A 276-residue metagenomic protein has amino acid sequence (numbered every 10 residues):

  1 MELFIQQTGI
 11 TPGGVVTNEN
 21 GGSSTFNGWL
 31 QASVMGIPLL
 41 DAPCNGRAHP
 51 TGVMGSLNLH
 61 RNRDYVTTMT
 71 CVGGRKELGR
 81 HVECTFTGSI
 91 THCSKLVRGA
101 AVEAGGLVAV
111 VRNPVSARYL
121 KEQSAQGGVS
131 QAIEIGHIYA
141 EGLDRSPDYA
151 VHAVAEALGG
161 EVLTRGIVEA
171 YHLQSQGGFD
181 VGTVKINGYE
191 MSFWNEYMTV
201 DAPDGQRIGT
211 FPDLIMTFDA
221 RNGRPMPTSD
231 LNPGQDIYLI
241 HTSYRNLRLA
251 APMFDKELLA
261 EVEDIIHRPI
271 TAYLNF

Functional and structural regions predicted by a protein language model:
M1-G13: Glycine-rich oxoanion-binding loops at beta->alpha junctions
T11-G21: A short, small-residue-rich loop immediately preceding and capping a beta-strand
N20-W29, G46-P50: Short glycine/serine/threonine-rich phosphate/pyrophosphate-binding segments that cradle anionic phosphate groups
S33-V53: Short, acidic/small-residue loops that bind anionic groups at enzyme active sites
M54-A100: A structural-propensity feature for long, helix-poor, extended segments
A104-A117, S146-V154, N246-P252: Flexible, glycine/charged-enriched surface loops at secondary-structure junctions
Q131-V184: Oxyanion-binding "anion nests"
I167-F276: C-terminal non-catalytic interaction/assembly regions of soluble proteins
